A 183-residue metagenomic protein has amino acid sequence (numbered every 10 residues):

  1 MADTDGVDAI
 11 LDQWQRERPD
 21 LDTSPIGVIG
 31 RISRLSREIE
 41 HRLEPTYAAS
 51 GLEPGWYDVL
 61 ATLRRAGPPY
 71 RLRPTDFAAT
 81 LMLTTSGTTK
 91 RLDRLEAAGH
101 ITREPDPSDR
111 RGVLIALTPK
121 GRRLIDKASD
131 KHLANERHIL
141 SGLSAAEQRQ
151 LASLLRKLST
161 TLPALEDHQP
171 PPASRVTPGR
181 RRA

Functional and structural regions predicted by a protein language model:
M1-D20, A146-R149, S153-A183: C-terminal regulatory/oligomerization modules of transcriptional regulators
T4-D12, S24, A66, I101-R103: Short acidic/polar alpha-helix capping motifs at helix-coil junctions
G6, S24, V28-R31, L35-L43 (+2 more regions): C-terminal ligand-sensing/allosteric alpha-helical core of TetR-family HTH transcriptional regulators
Q13, E17, E38, R42-T46 (+9 more regions): Solvent-exposed, charged/polar functional surfaces in cytosolic regulatory/catalytic domains
L21, L52-P54, L117, L143: Alpha-helical hairpin
T23, S33, R37-T84, E166-P172 (+1 more regions): N-terminal helix-turn-helix DNA-binding core of bacterial DNA-binding proteins
R91-S153: Charged, amphipathic alpha-helical coiled-coil/dimerization segments
